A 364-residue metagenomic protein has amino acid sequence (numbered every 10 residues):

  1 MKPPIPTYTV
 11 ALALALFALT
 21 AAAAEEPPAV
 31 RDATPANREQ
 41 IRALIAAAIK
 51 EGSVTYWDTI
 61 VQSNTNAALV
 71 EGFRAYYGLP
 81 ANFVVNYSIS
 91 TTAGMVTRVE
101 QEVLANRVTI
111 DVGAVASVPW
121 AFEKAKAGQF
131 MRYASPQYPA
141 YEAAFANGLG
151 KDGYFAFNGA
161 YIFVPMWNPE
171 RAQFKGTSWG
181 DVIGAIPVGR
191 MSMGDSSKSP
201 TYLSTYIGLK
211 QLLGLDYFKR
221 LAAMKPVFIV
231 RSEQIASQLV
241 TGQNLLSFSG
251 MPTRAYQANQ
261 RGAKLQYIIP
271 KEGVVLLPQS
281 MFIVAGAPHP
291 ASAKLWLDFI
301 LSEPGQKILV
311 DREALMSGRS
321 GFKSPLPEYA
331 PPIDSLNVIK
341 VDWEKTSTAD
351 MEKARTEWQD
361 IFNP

Functional and structural regions predicted by a protein language model:
M1-E51, P364: Short, low-complexity disordered leader/linker segments with a strong preference for bacterial N-terminal type II
V30-I41, E51-A68, Q279: Extracytoplasmic "Venus flytrap"
A33-T34, Q40-K50, S317-P364: An extracytoplasmic/periplasmic, membrane-proximal ligand-sensing/linker region
L44, M95, W120-A121, I235-Q238 (+3 more regions): Short, hydrophobic alpha-helical packing/hinge segments within bilobed ligand-binding/sensory domains
T55-R74, V84-E100, R107-Q243: Extracytoplasmic ligand-binding site segments that recognize negatively charged/polar headgroups
P119-E123, L245-K264, E313-A314: A ligand-binding cleft/hinge motif common to bilobed small-molecule-binding domains
A140-N147, F157-I162, K219-A222, F228-I229 (+2 more regions): Periplasmic-binding protein-like
V275, M281-W343: Mature extracytoplasmic/periplasmic domains
